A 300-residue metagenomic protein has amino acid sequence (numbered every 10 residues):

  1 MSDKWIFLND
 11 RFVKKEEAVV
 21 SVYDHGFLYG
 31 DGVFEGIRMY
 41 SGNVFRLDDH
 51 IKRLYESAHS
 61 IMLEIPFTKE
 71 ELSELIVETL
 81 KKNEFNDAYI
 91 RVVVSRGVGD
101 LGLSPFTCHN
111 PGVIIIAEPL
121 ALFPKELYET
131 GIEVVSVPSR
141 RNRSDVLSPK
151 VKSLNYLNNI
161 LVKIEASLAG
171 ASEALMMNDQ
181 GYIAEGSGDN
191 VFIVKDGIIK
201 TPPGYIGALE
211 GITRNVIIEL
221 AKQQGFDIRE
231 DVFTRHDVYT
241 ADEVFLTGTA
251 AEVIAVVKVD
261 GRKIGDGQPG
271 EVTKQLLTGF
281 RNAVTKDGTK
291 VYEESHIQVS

Functional and structural regions predicted by a protein language model:
M1-L175, D179-Y182, Y205, L209 (+1 more regions): Conserved alpha/beta cores of soluble small-molecule-handling proteins
E17, E118, S187-D196: Short beta->alpha transition motifs characteristic of CBS
K195-L209: Conserved Nudix-box catalytic region and its N-terminal flanking loop in Nudix hydrolases and closely related
